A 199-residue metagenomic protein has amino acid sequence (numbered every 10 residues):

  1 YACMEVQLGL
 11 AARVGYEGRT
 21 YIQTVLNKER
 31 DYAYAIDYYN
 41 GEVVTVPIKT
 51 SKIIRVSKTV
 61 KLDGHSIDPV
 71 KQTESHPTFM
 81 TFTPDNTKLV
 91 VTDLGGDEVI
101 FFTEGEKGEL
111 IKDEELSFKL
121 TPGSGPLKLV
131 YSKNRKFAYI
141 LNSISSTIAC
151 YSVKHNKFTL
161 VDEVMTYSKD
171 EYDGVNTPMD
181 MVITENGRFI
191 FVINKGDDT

Functional and structural regions predicted by a protein language model:
Y1, G41-V44, D97-V99, S146-I148 (+1 more regions): Structural signal for beta-propeller blades
A2-V6, T45-I54, F102-L110, Y151-F158: Short loop/turn segments immediately following beta-strands, especially the blade-tip and inter-blade linker loops
G9-G15, I54-G64, L110-F118, T159-Y167: Beta-propeller fold detector
Y16-Y32, L62-N86, L120-F137, Y167-G187: Beta-rich, blade/repeat-based domains predominating in secreted/periplasmic proteins but also intracellular
R19-T59: A generic, well-ordered mixed alpha/beta core segment in the N-terminal half of proteins
N27-K28, A35-Y38, T83, V91-L94 (+3 more regions): Conserved beta-strand positions in repeat-built beta-propeller and related beta-rich domains
P47-G105: Intrinsically disordered, low-complexity linker/loop segments enriched in Gly/Pro and charged/polar residues
V90-S146: Loop-centered beta-sheet repeat module
